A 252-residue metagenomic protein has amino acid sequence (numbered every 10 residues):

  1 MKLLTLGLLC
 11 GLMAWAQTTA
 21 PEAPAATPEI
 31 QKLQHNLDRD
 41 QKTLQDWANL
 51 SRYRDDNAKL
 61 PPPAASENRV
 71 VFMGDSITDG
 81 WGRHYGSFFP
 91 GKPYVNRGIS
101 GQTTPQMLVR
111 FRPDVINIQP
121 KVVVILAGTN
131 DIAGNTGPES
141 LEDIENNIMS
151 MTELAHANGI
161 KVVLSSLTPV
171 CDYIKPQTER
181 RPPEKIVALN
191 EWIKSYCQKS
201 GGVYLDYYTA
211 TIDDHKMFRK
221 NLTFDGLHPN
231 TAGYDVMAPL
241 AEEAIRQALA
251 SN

Functional and structural regions predicted by a protein language model:
M1-V71, D79, R83, I118 (+1 more regions): N-terminal secretory targeting modules
L8, G74, A127: Residues that line or immediately flank small-molecule/substrate-binding pockets and catalytic motifs
T19-E22, S87-P93, L108-N252: Alpha-helical cap/lid subdomain in secreted, periplasmic, or secretory-pathway luminal O-acyl-processing enzymes
V71-M73, V95: Conserved beta-strand elements of the Class I
M73-G74, S165: Short hydrophobic segments within beta-strands
S76, I99, T129-N130: Active-site metal-binding loops of divalent metal-dependent hydrolases
T78-H84, T103-Q106: Short, solvent-exposed loop/turn elements at domain surfaces
P93-Q106: A short beta-strand-loop structural module common to alpha/beta enzyme folds
